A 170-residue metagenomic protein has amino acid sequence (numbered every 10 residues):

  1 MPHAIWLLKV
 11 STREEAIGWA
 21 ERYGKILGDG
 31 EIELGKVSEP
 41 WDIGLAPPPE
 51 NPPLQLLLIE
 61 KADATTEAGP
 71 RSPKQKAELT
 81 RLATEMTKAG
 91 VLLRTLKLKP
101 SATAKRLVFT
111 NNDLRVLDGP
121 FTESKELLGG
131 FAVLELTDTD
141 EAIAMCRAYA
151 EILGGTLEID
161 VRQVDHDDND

Functional and structural regions predicted by a protein language model:
M1-D170: Conserved, structured core segments of small domains
